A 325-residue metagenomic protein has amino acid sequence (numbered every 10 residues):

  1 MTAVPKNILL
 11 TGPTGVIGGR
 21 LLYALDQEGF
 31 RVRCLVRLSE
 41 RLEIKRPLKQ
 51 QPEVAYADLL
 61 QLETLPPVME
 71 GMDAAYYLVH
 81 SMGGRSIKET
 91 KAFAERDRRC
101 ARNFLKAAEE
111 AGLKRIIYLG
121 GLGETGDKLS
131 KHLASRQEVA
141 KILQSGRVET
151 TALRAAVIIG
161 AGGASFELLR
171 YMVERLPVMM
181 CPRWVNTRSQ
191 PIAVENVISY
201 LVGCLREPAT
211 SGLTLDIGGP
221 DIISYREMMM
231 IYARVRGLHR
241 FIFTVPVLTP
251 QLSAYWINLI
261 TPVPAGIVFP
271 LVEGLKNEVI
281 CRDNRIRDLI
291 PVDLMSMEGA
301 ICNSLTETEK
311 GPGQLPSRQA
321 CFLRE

Functional and structural regions predicted by a protein language model:
T2-F30: N-terminal Rossmann NAD(P)H-binding glycine-rich loop of SDR-like oxidoreductase domains
T2-P5, G203-I267, E278-E325: Mid/C-terminal beta-alpha module of Rossmann-like enzyme folds, strongest in SDR-family dehydrogenases/epimerases
T11, L35, L78, I116-L122 (+1 more regions): SDR active-site strand-loop-helix element
F30-R37: Conserved glycine-rich Rossmann-like NAD(P)H-binding loop of the short-chain dehydrogenase/reductase
S39-A111, L122-T125: NAD(P)H-binding glycine-rich loop region in Rossmannoid oxidoreductase-like domains and their noncatalytic homologs
G84, L122-L133, I158-G163: Conserved catalytic-site region of short-chain dehydrogenase/reductase
C100, S135, A164-S165, W184-L205 (+1 more regions): Substrate-positioning beta->alpha
G120, K141-G162, L168-Y171, R175 (+1 more regions): Conserved beta-loop-beta element that borders a ligand/cofactor-binding pocket
